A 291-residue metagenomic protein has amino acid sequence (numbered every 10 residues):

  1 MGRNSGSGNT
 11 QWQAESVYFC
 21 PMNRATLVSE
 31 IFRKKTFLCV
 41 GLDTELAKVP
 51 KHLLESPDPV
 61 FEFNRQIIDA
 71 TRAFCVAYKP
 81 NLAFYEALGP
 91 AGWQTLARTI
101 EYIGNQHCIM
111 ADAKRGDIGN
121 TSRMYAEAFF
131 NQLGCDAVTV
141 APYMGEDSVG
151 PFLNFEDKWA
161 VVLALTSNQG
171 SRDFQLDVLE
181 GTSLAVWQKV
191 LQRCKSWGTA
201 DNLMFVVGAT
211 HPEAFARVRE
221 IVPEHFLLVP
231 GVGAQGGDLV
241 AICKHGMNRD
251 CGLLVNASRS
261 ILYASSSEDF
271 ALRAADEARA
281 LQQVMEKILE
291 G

Functional and structural regions predicted by a protein language model:
V17-Y18: Short, positively charged and aromatic/hydrophobic N-terminal segments
P21-R98, Y102-Q106, N202, D269-E286 (+1 more regions): Conserved N-terminal beta1-alpha1 strand-loop-helix module at the mouth
K34-L38, A73-V76, N105-H107, D136 (+4 more regions): Short, well-ordered coil/turn segments that N-cap beta-strands
V40, Y78, D112, V138 (+2 more regions): Conserved, mostly hydrophobic/aromatic
E45, D117-V206: Conserved anion-binding
A87-R98, I118-S122, Y143-E156, T210-V218 (+1 more regions): Active-site-adjacent beta->alpha loops and helix N-cap segments on the catalytic face of soluble alpha/beta enzymes
A209-N256, S260: A C-terminal functional module that forms or caps the active site or interfaces directly with catalytic machinery
